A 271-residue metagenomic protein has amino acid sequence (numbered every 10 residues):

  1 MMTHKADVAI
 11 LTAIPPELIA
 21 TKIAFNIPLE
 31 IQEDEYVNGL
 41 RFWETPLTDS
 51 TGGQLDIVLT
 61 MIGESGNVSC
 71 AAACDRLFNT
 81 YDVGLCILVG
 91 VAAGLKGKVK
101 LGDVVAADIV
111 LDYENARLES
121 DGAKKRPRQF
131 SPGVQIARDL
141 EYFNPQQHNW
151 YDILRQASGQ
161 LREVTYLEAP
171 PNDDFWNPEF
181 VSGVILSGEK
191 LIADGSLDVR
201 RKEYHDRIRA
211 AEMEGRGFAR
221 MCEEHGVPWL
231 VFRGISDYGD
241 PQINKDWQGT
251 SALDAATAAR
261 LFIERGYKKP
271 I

Functional and structural regions predicted by a protein language model:
M1-I271: Intrinsic-disorder/coil detector with helix-boundary
